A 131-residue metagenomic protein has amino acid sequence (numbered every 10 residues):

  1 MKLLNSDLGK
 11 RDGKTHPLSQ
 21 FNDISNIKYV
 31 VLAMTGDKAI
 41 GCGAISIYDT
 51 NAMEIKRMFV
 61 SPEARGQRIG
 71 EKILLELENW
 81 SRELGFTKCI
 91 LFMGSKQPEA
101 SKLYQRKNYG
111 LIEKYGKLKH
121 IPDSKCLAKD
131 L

Functional and structural regions predicted by a protein language model:
M1-K56, S61-P62, L74, K114-K117 (+1 more regions): Acetyl-CoA-dependent GNAT
D37, R68, G85: Conserved G/P- and acidic residue-centered "switch" motifs that form tight phosphate/ATP-binding loops in soluble
C42, E71, C89, D123-D130: Accessory recognition modules or surfaces
V60, G66-N79, R106: Conserved acetyl-CoA-binding loop-helix of GNAT-fold acetyltransferases
L74, S81-M93: Conserved GNAT acetyl-CoA-binding A-motif
I90-S95, S101, Q105-C126: Conserved catalytic-core motifs of GNAT/GCN5-like acyltransferases
